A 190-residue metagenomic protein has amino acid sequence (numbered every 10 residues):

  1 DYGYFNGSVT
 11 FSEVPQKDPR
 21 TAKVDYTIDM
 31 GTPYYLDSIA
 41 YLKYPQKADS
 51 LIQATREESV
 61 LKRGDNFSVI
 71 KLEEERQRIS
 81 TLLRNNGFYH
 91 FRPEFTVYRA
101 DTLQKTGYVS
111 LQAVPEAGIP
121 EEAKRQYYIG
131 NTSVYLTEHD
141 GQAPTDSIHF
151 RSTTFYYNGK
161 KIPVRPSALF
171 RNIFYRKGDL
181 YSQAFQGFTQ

Functional and structural regions predicted by a protein language model:
D1-Q190: Periplasmic polypeptide-binding modules associated with outer-membrane biogenesis and secretion
